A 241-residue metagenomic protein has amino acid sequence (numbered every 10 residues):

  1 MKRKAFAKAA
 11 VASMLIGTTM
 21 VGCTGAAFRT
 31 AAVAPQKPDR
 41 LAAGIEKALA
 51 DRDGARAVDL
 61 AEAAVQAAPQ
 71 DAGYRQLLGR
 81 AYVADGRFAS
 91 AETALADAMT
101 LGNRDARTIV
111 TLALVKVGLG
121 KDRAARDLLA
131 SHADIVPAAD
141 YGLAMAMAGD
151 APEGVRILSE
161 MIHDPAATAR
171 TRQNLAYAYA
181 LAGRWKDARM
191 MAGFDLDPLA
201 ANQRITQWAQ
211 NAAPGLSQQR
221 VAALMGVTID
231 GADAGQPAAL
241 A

Functional and structural regions predicted by a protein language model:
G17-R40: Bacterial Sec signal peptide processing site at the extreme N-terminus
A34-D71, L77-R80, A84-R87: Alpha-helical segment of the N-proximal tetratricopeptide repeat
A50-D51, A84-D85, G118-L119, M147-A148 (+2 more regions): Register position in tetratricopeptide repeats
A63-A64, D97-M99, L128-H132, E160-M161 (+1 more regions): Canonical positions in the second alpha-helix
V117, S131-P137, H163-A169, Q173 (+3 more regions): TPR/TPR-like (Sel1-like) alpha-helical repeat modules
